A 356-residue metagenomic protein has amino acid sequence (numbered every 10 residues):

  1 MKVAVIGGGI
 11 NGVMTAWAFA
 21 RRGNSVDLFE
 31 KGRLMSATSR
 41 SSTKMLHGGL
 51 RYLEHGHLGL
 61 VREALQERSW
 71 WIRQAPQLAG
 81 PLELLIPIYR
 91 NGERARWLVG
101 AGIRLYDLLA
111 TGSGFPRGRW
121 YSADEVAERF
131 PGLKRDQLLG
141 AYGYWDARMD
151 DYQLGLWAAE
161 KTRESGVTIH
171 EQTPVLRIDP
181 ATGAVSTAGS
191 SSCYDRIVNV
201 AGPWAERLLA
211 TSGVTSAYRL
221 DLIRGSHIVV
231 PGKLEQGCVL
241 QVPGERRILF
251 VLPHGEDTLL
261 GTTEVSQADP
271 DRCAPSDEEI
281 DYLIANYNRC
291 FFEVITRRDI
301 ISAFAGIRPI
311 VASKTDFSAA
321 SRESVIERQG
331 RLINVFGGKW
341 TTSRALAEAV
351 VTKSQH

Functional and structural regions predicted by a protein language model:
V3-D27: N-terminal Rossmann-like FAD-binding beta1-loop-alpha1 element of flavoenzymes
I6, C193-G202: Short hydrophobic core segments
A20-S41: Glycine-rich FAD pyrophosphate-binding loop
K44-R129, L249: Dinucleotide-binding Rossmann-like beta1-alpha1 core, especially the glycine-rich loop that anchors the ADP
I88-S165, R177-P180, G255, E293-T296 (+1 more regions): Flavin (FAD/FMN) cofactor-binding and adjacent substrate-gating region of FAD-dependent oxidoreductase domains
E171-A184: A conserved short coil-to-beta-strand element within the FAD-binding core of flavoproteins
N199-V214: Flavin (primarily FAD) binding-site architecture
A217-V229, K233-L234, Q241-L259, S266-H356: C-terminal catalytic lobe of FAD-dependent flavoproteins
